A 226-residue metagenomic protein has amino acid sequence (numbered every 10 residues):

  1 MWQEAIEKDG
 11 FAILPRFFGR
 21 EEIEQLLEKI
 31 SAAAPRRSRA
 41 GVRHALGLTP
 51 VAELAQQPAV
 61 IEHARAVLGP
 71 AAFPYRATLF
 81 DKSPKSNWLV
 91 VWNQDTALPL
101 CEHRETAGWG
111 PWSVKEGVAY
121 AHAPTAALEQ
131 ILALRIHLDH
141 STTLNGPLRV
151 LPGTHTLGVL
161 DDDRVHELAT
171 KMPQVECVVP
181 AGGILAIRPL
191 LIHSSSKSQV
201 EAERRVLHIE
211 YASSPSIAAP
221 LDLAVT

Functional and structural regions predicted by a protein language model:
A5-D9, F18-A181, S194, S198-A202 (+2 more regions): Non-heme Fe(II) oxygenase catalytic core, chiefly the N-lobe of the double-stranded beta-helix
A224-T226: Glycine- and charge-enriched low-complexity intrinsically disordered segments
